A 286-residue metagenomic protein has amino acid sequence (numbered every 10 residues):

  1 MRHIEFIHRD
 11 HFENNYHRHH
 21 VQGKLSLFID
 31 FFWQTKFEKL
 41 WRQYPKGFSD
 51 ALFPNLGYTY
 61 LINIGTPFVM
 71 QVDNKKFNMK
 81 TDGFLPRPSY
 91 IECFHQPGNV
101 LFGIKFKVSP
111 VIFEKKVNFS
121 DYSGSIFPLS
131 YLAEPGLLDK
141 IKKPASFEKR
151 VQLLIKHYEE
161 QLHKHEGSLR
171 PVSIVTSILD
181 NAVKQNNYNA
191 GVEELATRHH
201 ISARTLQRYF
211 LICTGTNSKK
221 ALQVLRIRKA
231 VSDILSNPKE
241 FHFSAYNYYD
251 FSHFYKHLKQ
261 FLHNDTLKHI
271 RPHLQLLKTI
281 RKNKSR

Functional and structural regions predicted by a protein language model:
M1-T176, V183-Q185, V192-E193, H199-A203 (+4 more regions): Alpha-helical bundle regulatory/interaction domains
R170-S173, F210, T214-I234, H257-F261 (+1 more regions): Alpha-helical DNA-contacting segments of helix-turn-helix folds
N181-Q185, S232-D233: Short alpha-helical segment immediately N-terminal to, or the first helix within, an HTH/HTH-like DNA-binding domain
Q185-Y188, V224: Membrane-interface junctions
G191-V192, Y209-F210: Extended amphipathic alpha-helical scaffolding segments in membrane-proximal extra-membrane regions of membrane
